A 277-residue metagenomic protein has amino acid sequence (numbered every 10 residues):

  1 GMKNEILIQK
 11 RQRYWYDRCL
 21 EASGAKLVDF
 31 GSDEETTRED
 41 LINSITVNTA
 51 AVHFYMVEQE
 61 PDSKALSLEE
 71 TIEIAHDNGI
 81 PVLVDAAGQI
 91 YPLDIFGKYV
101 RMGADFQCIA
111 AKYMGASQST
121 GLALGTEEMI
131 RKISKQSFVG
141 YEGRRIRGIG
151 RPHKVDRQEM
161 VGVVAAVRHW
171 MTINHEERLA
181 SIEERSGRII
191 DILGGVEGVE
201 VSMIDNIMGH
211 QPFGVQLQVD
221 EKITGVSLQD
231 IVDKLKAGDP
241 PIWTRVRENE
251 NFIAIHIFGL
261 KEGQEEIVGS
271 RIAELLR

Functional and structural regions predicted by a protein language model:
G1-R168, I190, G194: Conserved PLP-enzyme active-site core in the AAT-like
I146-V215: Structural motif of enzymes handling amino- and sulfur-group chemistry
I190-E274: Conserved C-terminal alpha-helix-loop-beta "cap" of PLP-dependent enzymes that closes/shapes the active-site mouth
